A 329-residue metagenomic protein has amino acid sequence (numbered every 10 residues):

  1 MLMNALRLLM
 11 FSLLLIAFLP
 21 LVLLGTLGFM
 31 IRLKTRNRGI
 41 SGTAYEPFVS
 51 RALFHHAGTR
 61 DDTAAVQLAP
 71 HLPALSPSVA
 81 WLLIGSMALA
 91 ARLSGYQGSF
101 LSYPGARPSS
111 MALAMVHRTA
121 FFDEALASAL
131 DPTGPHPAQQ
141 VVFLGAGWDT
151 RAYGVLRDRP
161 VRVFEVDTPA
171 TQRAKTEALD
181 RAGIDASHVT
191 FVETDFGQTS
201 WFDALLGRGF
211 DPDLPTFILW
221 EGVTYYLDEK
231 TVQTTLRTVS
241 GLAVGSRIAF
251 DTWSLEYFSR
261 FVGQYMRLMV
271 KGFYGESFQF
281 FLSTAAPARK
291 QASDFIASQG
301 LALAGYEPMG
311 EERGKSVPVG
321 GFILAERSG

Functional and structural regions predicted by a protein language model:
L2-Q140, W148-V189: Rossmann-like AdoMet
D180-P212: S-adenosyl-L-methionine
S200-F202, Y226-V239: A short, conserved alpha-helix within the catalytic core of class I
F210-K230: A short SAM/SAH-binding and catalytic strip from SAM-dependent methyltransferases
G241-E256: Conserved beta-strand signature within the Rossmann-like core of class I S-adenosyl-L-methionine
V262-T284: Conserved Class I S-adenosyl-L-methionine
F281-Y306: Short alpha-helix
E307-G329: Core SAM-dependent methyltransferase catalytic element
